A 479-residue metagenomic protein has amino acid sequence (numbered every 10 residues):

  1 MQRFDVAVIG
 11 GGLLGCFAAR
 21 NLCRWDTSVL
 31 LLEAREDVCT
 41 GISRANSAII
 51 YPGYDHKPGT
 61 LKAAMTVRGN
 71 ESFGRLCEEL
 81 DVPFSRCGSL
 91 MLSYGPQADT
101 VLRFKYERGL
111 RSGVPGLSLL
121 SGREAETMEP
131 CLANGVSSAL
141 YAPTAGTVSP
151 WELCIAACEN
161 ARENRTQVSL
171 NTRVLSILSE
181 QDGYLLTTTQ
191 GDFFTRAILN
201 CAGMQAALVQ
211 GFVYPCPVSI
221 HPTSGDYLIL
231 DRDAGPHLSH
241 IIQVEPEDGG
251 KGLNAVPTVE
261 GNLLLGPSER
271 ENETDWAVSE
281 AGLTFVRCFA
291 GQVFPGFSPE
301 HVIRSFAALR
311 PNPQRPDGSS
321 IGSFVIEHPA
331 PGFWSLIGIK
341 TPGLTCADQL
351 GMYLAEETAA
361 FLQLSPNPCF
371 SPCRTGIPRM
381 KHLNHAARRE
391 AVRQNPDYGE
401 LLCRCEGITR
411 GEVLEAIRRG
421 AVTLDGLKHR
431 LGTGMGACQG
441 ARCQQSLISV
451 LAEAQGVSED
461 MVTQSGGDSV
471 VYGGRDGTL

Functional and structural regions predicted by a protein language model:
D5-L31: N-terminal Rossmann-like FAD-binding beta1-loop-alpha1 element of flavoenzymes
F17, I177-E280, F297, D317 (+1 more regions): Flavin-dependent oxidoreductases
R24-R44: Glycine-rich FAD pyrophosphate-binding loop
A48-M128, G252-L253: Dinucleotide-binding Rossmann-like beta1-alpha1 core, especially the glycine-rich loop that anchors the ADP
A64-V67, L92-V101, L140-E159, W276-A281 (+2 more regions): Short beta-strand to alpha-helix junction loop
L140-R196: Helical element adjacent to the flavin cofactor pocket in flavoenzyme catalytic cores
V259, D275-L401, I408-E412, A416 (+2 more regions): C-terminal catalytic lobe of FAD-dependent flavoproteins
W276, T409-G420, R442-E459: Iron-sulfur (Fe-S) cluster-binding segments and ferredoxin-like electron-carrier domains, especially [2Fe-2S]
